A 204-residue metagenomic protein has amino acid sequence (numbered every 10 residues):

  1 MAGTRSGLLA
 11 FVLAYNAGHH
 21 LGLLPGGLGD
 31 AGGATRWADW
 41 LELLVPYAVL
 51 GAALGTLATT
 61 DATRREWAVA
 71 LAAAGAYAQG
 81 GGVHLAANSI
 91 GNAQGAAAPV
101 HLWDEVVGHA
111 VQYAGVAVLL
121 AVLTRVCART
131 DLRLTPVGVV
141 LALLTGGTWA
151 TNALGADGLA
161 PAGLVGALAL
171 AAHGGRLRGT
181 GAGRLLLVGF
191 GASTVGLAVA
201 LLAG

Functional and structural regions predicted by a protein language model:
M1-A93: N-terminal topogenic module of multi-pass integral membrane proteins
G29-A38, A97-G108, T180: Membrane-interface segments at the starts/ends of alpha-helical transmembrane spans
T35-A52, G80, D104-V116, D157-L168 (+2 more regions): Alpha-helical transmembrane segments of polytopic membrane proteins
A52-T63, R125-D131, A171-G179: Structural signal for the C-terminal ends of transmembrane alpha-helices and the immediately following loop
G81-T145: Membrane-proximal helix-loop-helix units in multi-pass membrane proteins
A86, V137-L170: Hydrophobic alpha-helical transmembrane segments of integral membrane proteins
H173-A192: Interfacial loop-to-transmembrane junctions
G196-G204: Juxtamembrane boundary at the C-terminal end of a transmembrane helix
